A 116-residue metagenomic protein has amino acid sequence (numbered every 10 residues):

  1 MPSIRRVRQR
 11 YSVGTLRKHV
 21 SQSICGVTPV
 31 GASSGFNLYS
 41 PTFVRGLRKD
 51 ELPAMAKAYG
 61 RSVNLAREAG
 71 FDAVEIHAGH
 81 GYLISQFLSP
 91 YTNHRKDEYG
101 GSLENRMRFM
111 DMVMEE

Functional and structural regions predicted by a protein language model:
M1, L88-E116: Alpha-helix-loop-beta-strand connector modules within alpha/beta enzyme cores
M1-L65, A69: Non-globular sequence segments
M1-P2, V74-I76: Hydrophobic faces of well-ordered beta-strands that scaffold small-molecule active sites in alpha/beta enzyme cores
I4-V7, A78-Y82: Glycine-rich beta-alpha junction loops
G14, S85, D97: An active-site metal/cofactor-coordinating segment within enzyme catalytic domains
L47-D50, A54-K57, Y82, N105-M112: Conserved active-site and cofactor/substrate-binding residues in soluble primary-metabolism enzymes
L65-D72, M112-E116: A structural motif corresponding to the C-terminal end of an alpha-helix and its immediate exit/capping segment
I76-H77, S85-S89: Non-cysteine beta-strand/loop elements that form the S-adenosyl-L-methionine
